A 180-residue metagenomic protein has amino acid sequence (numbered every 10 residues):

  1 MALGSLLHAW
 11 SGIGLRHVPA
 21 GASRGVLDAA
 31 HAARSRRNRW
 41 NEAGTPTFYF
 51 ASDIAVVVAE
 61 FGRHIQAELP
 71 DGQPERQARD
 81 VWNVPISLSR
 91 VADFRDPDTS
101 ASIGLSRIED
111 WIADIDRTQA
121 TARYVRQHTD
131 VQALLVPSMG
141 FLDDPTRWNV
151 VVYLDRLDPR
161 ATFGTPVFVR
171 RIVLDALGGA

Functional and structural regions predicted by a protein language model:
M1-S35, R39-N41, A67-A180: Active-site and NAD+-binding cores of ADP-ribose-processing enzymes
R39-E68: Extended catalytic/binding region for NAD+/ADP-ribose chemistry, centered on the ART fold
